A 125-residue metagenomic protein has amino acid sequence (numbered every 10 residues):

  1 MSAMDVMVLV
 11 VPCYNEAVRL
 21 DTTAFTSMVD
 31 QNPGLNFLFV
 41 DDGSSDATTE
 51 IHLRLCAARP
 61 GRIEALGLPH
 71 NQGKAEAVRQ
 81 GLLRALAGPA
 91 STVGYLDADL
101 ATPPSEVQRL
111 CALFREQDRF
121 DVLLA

Functional and structural regions predicted by a protein language model:
M1-A125: Structured catalytic core of nucleotide-sugar glycosyltransferases
